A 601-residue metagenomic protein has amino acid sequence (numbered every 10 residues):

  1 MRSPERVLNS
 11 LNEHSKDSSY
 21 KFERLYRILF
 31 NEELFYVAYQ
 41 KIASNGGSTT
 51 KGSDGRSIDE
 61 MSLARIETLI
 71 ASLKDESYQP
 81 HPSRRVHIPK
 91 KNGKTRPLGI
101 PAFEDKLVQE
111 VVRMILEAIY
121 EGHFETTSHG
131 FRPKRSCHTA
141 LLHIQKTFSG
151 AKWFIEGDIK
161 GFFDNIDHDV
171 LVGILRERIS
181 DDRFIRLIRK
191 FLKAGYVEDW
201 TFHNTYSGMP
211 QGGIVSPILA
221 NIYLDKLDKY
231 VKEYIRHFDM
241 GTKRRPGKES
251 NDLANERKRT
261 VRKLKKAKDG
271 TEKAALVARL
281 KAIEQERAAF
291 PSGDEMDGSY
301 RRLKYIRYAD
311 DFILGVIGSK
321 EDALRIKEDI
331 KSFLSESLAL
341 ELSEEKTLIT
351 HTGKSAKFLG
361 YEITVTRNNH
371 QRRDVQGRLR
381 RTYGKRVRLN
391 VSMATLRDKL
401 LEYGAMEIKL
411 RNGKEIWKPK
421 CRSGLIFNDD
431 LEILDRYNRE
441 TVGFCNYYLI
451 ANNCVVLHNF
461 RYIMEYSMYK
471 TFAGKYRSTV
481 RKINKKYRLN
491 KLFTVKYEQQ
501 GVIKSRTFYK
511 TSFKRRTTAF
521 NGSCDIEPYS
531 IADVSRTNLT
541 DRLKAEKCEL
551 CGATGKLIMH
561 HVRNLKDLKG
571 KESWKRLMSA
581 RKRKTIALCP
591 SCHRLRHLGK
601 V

Functional and structural regions predicted by a protein language model:
M1-V601: Non-catalytic terminal/accessory segments
